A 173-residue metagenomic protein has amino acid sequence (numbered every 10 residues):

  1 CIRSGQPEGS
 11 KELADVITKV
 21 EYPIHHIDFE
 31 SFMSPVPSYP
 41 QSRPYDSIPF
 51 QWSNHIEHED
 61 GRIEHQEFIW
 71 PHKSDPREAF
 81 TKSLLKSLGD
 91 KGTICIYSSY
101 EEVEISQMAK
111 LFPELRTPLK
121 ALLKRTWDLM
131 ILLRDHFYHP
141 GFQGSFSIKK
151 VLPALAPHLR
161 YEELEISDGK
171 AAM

Functional and structural regions predicted by a protein language model:
C1-M173: DEDD superfamily 3′-5′ metal-dependent exonuclease/proofreading module
